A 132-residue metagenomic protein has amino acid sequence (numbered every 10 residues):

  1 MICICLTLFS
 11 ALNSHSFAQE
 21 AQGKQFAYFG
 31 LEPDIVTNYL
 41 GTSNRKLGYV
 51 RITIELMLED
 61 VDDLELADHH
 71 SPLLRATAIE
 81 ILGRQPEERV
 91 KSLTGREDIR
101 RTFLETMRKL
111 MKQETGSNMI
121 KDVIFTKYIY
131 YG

Functional and structural regions predicted by a protein language model:
M1-G132: Flexible, low-complexity charged segments
